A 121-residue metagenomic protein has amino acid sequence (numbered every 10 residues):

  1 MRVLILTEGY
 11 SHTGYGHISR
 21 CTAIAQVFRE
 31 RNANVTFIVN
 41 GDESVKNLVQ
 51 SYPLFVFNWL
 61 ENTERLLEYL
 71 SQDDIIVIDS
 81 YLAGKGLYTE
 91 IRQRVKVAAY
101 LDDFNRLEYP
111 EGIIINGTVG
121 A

Functional and structural regions predicted by a protein language model:
M1-L4: Extreme N-terminal starter segment of soluble prokaryotic enzymes
L6-Y15, R20-V27, V39-A121: Active-site and donor-binding regions of nucleotide-sugar-utilizing enzymes
E30-T36: A generic structural motif
